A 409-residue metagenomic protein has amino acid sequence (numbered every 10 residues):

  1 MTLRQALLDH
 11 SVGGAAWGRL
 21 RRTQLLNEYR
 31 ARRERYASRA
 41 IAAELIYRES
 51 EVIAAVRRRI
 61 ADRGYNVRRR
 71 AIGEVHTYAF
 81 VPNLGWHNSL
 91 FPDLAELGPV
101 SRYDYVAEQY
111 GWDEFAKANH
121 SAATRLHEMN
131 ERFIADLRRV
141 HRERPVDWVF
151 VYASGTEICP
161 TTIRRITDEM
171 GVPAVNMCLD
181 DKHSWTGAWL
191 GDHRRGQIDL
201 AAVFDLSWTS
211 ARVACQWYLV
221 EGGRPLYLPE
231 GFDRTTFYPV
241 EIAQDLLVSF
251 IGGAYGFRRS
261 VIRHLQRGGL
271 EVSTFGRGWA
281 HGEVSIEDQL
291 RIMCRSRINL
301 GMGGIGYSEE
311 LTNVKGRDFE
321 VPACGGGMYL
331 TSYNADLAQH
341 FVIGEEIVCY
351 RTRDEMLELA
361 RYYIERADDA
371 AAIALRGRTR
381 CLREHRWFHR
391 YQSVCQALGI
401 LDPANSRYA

Functional and structural regions predicted by a protein language model:
M1-L26: Boundary detector for helix-to-coil junctions that initiate low-complexity/charged tails
R19-L137, E143-R144, Y152-T161, S184-H340 (+1 more regions): Nucleotide-sugar donor-binding catalytic core of glycosyltransferases
I166-H183: Active-site proximal beta-strand in glycosyltransferases
I343-G344: Glycine-centered loop/turn motifs
I347-R353, Y362-A367: Conserved acidic donor-binding segment of nucleotide-sugar-dependent glycosyltransferases
M356: Catalytic phosphate/metal-binding cores of nucleic-acid and nucleotide-processing enzymes, i.e., regions that mediate
I364-Q396: A charged, aromatic-enriched C-terminal amphipathic alpha-helix characteristic of glycosyltransferases across folds
